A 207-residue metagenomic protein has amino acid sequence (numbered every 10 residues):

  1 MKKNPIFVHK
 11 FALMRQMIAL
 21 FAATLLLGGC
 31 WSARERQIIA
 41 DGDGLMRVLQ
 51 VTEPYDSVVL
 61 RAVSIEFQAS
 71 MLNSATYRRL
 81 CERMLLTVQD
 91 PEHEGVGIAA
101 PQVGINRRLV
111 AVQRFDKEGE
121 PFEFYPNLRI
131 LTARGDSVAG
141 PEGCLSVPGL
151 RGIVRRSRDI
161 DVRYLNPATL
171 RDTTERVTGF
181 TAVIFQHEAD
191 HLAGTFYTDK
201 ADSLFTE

Functional and structural regions predicted by a protein language model:
K2-K3, M14-Q16: Positively charged n-region of N-terminal signal peptides that target proteins for export
A19-G28: Bacterial N-terminal signal peptides
G28-E207: Positively charged
